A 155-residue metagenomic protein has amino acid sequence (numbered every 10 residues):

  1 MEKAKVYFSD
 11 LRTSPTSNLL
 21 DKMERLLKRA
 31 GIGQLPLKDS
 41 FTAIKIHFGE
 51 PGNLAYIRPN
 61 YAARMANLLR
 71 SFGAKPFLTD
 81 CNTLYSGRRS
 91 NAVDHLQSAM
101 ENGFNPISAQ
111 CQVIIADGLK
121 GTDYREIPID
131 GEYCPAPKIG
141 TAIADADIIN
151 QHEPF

Functional and structural regions predicted by a protein language model:
M1-F155: N-terminal and secondary-structure boundary signal
